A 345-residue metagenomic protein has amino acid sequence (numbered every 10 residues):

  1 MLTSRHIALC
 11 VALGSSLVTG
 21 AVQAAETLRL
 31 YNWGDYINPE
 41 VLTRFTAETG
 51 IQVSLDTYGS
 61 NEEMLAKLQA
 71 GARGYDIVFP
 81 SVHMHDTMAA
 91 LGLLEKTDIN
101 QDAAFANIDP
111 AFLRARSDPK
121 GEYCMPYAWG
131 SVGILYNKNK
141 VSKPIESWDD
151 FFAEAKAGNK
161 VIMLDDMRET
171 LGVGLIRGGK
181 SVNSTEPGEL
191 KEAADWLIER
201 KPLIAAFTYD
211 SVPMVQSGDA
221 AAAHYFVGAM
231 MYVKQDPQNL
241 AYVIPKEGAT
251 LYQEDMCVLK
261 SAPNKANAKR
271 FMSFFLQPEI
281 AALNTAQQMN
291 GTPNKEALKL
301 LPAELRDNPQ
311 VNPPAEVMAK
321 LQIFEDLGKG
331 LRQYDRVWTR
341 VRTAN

Functional and structural regions predicted by a protein language model:
V18-A24: Sec/Tat signal peptide C-region and signal peptidase I cleavage site
A24-M88: Early extracytoplasmic/lumenal segment of secretory-pathway proteins
G74, F79-D219: Extracytoplasmic ligand-binding site segments that recognize negatively charged/polar headgroups
M84-T87, Q216, A221-N239: A ligand-binding cleft/hinge motif common to bilobed small-molecule-binding domains
N107, L190-I198, D236-A262: Periplasmic-binding protein-like
L135-K140, L175-R177, Q253-N264, M272 (+1 more regions): A bilobed periplasmic-binding-protein/Venus flytrap-type ligand-binding module shared by bacterial periplasmic
L259-M318: Mature extracytoplasmic/periplasmic domains
A315-N345: Conserved C-terminal helix/tail region of periplasmic/extracytoplasmic solute-binding proteins
